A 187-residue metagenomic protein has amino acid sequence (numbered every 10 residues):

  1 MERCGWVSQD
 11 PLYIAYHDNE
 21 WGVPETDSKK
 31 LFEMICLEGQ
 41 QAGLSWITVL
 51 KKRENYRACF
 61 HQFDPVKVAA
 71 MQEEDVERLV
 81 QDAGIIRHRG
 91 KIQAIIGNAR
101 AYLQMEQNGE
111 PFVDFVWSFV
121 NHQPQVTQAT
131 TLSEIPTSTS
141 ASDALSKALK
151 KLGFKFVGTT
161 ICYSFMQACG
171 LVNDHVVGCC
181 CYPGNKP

Functional and structural regions predicted by a protein language model:
M1-P187: HhH-family (HhH-GPD) DNA N-glycosylase catalytic core used in base-excision repair
